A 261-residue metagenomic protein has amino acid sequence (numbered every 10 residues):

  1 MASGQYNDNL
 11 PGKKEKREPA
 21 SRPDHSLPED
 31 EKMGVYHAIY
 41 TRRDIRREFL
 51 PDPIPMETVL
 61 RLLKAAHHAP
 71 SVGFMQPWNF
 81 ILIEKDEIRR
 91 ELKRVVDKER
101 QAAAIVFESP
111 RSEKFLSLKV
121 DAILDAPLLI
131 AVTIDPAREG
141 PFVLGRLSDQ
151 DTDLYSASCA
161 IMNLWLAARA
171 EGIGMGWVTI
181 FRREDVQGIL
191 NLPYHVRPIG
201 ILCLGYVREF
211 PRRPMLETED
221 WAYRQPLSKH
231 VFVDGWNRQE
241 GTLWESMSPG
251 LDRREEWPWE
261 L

Functional and structural regions predicted by a protein language model:
A2-G4, N9, Q76-A157: Glycine/small-residue-rich phosphate/adenosyl-binding loop
A2-L27, E31, A38, I45 (+1 more regions): C-terminal helix-cap and adjacent tail motif
I39, L62-A66, L202: Short alpha-helical scaffolding segments that buttress acidic/His motifs in well-ordered protein cores
I45-R61: A short N-terminal beta-strand-loop micro-motif at the entrance of redox/enzyme domains
L62-H67, I130, R138-I189: Small-aliphatic-rich amphipathic alpha-helix that forms the alpha element of a beta-alpha
P70-G73: Glycine-rich phosphate/pyrophosphate-binding beta-alpha loops
R100-E108, V120, N191-L216: A glycine-rich helix N-cap at a beta->alpha junction
I134, I180, Y206: Short secondary-structure boundary segments
